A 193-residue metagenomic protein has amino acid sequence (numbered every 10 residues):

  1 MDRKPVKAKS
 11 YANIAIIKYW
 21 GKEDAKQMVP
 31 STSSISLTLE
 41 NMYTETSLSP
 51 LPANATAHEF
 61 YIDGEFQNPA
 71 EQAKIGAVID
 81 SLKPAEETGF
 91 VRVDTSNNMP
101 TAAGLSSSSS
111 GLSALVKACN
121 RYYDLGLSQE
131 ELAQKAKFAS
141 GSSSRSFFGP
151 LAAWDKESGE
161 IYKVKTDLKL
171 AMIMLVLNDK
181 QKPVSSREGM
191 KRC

Functional and structural regions predicted by a protein language model:
M1-A103, K117-R121, L125-L127: ATP-binding N-lobe of GHMP and related small-molecule kinases
S10-N13, Y19-W20, S96-N97, S109 (+3 more regions): Fold-independent oxyanion-binding glycine-rich loops and adjacent beta-strand/coil segments at enzyme active sites
E71, S107, G111-L112: Catalytic-loop motifs flanking and including active-site residues across diverse enzymes
A103-S107, F147-F148: Short, conserved acidic/polar surface loops in the N-terminal third of protein domains
S110-Y122, A139: Stable alpha-helical structural segments in soluble proteins, enriched in small hydrophobic residues
E131-C193: ATP-dependent small-molecule kinase catalytic core of the GHMP/sugar-kinase superfamily and closely related
